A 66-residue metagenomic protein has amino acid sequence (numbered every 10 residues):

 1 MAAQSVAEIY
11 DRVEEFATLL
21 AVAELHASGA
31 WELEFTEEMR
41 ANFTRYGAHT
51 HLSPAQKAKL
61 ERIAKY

Functional and structural regions predicted by a protein language model:
M1-Y66: Charged, low-complexity intrinsically disordered segments and flexible loops
